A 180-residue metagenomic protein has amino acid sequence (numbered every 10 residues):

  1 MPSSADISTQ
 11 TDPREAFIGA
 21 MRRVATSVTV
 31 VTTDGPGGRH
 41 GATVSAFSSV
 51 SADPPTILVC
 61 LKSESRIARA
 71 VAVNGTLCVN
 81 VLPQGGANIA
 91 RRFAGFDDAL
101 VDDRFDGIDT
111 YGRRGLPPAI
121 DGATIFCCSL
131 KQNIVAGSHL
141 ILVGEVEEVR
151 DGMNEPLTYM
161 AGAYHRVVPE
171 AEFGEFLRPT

Functional and structural regions predicted by a protein language model:
M1-T180: Basic, polyanion-binding surface patches
